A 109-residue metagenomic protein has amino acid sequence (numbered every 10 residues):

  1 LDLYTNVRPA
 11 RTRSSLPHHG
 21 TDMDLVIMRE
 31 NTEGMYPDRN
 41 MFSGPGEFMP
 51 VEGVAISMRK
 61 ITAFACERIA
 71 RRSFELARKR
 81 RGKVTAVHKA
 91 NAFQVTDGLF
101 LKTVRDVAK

Functional and structural regions predicted by a protein language model:
L1-F48, G53-I56: N-terminal glycine-rich phosphate/adenylate-binding segment common to multiple enzyme folds
E47-K109: Glycine-rich phosphate/diphosphate-binding loop of Rossmann-like nucleotide-binding domains
